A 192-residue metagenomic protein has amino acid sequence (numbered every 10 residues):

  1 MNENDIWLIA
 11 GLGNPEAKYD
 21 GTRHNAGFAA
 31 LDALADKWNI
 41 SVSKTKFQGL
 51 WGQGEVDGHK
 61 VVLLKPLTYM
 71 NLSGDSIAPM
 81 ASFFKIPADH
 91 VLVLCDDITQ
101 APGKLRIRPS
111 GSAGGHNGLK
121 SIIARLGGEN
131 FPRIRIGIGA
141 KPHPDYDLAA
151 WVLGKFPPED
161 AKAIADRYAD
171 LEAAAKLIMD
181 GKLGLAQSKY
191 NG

Functional and structural regions predicted by a protein language model:
M1-S110, K120-I134, K141-D147, G154 (+2 more regions): Nucleotide and nucleotide-moiety/phosphate-recognizing core
G114-G118: Hydrophobic alpha-helical segments within soluble ligand-binding/sensing domains
